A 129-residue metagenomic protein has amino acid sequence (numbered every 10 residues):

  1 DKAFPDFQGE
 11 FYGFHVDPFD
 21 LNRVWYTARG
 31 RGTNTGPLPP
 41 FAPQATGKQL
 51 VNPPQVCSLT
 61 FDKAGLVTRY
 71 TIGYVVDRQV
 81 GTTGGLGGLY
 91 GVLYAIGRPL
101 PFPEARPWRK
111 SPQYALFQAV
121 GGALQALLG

Functional and structural regions predicted by a protein language model:
D1-G129: C-terminal and inter-domain tail/linker signature
